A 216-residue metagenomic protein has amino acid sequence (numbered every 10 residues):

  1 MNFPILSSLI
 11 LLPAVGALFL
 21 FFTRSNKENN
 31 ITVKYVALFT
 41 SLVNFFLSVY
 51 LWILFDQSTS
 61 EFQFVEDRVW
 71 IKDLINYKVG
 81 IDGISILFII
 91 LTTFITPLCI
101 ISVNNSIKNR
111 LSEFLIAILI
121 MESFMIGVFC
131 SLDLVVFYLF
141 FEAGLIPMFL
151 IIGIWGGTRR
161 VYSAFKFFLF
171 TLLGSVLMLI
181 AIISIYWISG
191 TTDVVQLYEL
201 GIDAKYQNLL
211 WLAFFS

Functional and structural regions predicted by a protein language model:
M1-S7, L20-I116, V195, E199-G201: Transmembrane helix-loop-helix hairpins at membrane boundaries of multipass inner-membrane proteins
N2-L12, I81-T92, L134-P147, Q207-S216: Structural signature of hydrophobic alpha-helical transmembrane segments
L9-P13, A37-T40, T92, I118 (+2 more regions): Residue-level recognition of transmembrane alpha-helices in multi-pass small-molecule transporters/permeases
L11, R68-I71, N104, F129 (+2 more regions): Tryptophan-centered motif/residue detector
G16-F19, T40-N44, F88, I95 (+5 more regions): Hydrophobic residues within membrane-embedded alpha-helical segments of Major Facilitator Superfamily
A17-F22, V49, P97-I101, S123-G127 (+2 more regions): Alpha-helical transmembrane segments of multipass membrane proteins
K27-N29, F124-L210: Alpha-helical multi-pass transmembrane bundles of energy-transducing inner-membrane proteins
